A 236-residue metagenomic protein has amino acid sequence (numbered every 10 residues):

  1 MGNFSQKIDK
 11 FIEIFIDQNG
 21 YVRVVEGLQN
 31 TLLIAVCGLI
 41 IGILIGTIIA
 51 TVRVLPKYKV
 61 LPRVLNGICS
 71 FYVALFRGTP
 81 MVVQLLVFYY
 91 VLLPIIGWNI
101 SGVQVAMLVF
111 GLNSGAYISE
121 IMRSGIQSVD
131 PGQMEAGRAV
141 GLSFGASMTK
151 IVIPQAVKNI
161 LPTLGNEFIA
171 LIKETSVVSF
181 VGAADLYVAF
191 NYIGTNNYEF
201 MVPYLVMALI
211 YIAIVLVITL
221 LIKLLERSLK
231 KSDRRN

Functional and structural regions predicted by a protein language model:
M1-N236: Transmembrane alpha-helices and adjacent helix-loop boundaries
